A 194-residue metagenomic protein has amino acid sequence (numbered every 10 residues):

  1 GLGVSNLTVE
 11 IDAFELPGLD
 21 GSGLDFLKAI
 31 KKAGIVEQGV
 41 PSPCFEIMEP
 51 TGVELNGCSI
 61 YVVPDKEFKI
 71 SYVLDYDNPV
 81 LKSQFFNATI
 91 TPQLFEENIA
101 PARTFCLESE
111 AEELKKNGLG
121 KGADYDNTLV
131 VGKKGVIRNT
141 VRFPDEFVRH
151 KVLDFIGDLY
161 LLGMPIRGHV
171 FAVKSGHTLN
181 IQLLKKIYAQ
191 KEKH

Functional and structural regions predicted by a protein language model:
G1-S5, E10-H194: C-terminal regulatory domains involved in ligand/effector binding and gene-expression control
